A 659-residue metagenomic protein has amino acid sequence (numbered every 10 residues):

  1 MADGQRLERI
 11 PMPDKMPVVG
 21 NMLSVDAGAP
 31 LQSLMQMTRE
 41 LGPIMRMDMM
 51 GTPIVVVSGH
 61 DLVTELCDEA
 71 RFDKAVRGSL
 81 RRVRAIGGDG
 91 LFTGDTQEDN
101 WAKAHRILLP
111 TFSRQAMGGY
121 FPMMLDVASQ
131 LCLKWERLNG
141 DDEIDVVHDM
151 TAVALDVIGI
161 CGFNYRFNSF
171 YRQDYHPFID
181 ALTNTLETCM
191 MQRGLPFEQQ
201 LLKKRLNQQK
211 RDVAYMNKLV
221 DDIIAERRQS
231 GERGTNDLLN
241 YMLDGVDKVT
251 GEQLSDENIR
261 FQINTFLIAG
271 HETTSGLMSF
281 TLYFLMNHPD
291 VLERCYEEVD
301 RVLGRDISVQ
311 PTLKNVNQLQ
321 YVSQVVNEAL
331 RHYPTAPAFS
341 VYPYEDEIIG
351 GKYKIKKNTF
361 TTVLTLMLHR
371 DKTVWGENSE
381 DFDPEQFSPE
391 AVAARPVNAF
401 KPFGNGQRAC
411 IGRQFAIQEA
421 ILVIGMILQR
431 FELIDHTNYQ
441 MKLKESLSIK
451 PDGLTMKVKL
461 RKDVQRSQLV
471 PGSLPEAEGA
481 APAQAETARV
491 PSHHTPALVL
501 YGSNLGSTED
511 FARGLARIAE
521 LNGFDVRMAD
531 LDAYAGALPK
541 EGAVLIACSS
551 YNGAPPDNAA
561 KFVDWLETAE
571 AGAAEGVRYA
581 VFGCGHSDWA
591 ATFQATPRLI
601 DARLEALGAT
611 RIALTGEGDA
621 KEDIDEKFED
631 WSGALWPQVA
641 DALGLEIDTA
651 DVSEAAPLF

Functional and structural regions predicted by a protein language model:
M1-G87, D99, K103, G118-K134 (+6 more regions): N-terminal membrane-proximal hinge/A-helix region immediately C-terminal to the signal-anchor transmembrane segment
D3-L7, A75-A85, N100, G119-G276 (+1 more regions): Cytochrome P450 heme-thiolate monooxygenase catalytic core
E8-D14, F121-L125, P177-N184, E232-Y241 (+7 more regions): Cytochrome P450 I-helix active-site segment
I10, A128, C132, D180 (+5 more regions): Cytochrome P450 proximal C-terminal region
N21-G42, K218, D222, V309-G350: Conserved cytochrome P450 K-helix E-x-x-R motif and the immediately C-terminal K′/meander segment
F92-T93, N264, A269, Q310-K314 (+1 more regions): Cytochrome P450 heme-thiolate "Cys pocket" and heme-binding signature region
T273-V291, Y296-E298, Q414-Q429: Cytochrome P450 catalytic-core helices
V363-V392: Conserved cytochrome P450 K-helix/beta-meander segment immediately N-terminal to the heme-binding cysteine loop
